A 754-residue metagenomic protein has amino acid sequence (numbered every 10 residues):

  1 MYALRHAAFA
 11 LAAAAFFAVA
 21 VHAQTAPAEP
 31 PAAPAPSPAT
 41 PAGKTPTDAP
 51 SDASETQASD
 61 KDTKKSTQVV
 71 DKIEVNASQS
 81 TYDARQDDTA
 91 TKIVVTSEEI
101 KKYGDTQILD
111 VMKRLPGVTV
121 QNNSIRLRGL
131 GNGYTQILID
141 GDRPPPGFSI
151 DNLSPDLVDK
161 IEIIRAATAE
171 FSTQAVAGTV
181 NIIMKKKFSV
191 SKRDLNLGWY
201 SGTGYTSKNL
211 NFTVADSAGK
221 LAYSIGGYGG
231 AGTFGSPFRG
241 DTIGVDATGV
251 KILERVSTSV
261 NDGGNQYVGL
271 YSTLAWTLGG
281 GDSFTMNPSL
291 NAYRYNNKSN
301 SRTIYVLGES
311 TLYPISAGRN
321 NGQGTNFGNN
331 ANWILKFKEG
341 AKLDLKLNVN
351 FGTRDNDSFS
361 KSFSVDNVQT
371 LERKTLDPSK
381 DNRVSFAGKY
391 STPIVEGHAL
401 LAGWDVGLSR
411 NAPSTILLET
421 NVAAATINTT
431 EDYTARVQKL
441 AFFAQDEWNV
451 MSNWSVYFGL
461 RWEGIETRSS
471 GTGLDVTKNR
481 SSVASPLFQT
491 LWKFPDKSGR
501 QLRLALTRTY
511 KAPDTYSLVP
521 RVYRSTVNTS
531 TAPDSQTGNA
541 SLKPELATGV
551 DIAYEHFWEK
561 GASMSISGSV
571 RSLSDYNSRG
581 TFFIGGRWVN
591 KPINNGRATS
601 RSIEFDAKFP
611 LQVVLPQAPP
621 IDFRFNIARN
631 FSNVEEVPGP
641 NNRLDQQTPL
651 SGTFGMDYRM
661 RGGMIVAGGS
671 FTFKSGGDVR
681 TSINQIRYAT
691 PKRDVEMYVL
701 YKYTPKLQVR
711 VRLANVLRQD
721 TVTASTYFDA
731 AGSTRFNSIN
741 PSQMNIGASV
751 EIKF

Functional and structural regions predicted by a protein language model:
S51-T56, D71-Y103, N132-I137, F188: N-terminal periplasmic "start-of-domain" segments of outer-membrane beta-barrel proteins
K92, L109-R143: Extracytoplasmic beta-strand/coil segments of soluble accessory domains associated with Gram-negative outer-membrane
I108-V111, R126-R128, A175-L197, L210: N-terminal periplasmic accessory domains that precede and gate Gram-negative outer-membrane beta-barrel machines
D142-T168: Short acidic/polar hinge/loop motifs at secondary-structure boundaries that mediate gating or recognition
G318, G322-G324, S379, E431-Q438 (+5 more regions): Outer-membrane beta-barrel signature, preferentially recognizing the C-terminal barrel domain of Gram-negative
T353, R410, E466-R468, K478 (+6 more regions): Surface-exposed extracellular loop regions of Gram-negative outer-membrane beta-barrel proteins, predominantly
M451-V456, S563-L573, V589-G677: Gram-negative outer-membrane beta-barrel transporters
F673-D678, L700-F754: C-terminal beta-signal and adjacent terminal beta-strands/loops of Gram-negative outer-membrane beta-barrel proteins
